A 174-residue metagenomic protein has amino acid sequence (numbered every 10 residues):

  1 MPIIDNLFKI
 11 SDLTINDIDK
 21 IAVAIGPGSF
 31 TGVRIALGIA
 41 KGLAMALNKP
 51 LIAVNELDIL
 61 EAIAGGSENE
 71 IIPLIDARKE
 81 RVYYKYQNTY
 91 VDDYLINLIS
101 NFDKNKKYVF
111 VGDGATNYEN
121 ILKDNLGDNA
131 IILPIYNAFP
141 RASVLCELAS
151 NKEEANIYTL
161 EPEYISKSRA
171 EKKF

Functional and structural regions predicted by a protein language model:
M1-I25, Y136: N-terminal beta-alpha supersecondary unit
M1-I4, A36, A40, E119 (+1 more regions): A general structural signal for well-ordered alpha-helical segments in protein cores
L7-S11, A46, A64, A142-S150: Stable alpha-helical structural segments in soluble proteins, enriched in small hydrophobic residues
D17-K20, Y108, L160: Residue-level recognition of the N-termini of beta-strands and the immediately preceding loop/turn
K20-L51, E56: DPxDG-like acidic metal-binding loop motif
T31-V33, N55-D58, N156-Y158, P162-E163: Flexible, active-site-adjacent loop/turn segments at secondary-structure boundaries
P50-A138, Y164, R169-A170: Surface "functional belts" at beta-alpha junctions
L133-F174: Acyltransferase
